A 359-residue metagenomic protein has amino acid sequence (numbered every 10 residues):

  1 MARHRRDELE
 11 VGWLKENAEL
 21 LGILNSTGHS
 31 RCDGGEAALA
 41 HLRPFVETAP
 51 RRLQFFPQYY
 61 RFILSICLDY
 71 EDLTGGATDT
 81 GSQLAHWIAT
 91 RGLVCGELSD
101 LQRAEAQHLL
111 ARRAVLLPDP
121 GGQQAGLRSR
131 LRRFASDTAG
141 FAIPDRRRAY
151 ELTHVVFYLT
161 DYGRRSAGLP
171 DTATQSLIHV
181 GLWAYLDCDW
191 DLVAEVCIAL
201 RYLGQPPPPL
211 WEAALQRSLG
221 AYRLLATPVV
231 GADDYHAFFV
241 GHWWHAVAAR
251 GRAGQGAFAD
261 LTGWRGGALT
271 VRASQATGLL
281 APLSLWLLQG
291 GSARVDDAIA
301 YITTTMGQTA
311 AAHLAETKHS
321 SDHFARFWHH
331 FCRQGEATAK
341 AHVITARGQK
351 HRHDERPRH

Functional and structural regions predicted by a protein language model:
M1-G76: N-terminal domain-start signal
M1-R5, L9-S26, P206-H359: Terminal, non-catalytic domain-edge segments
R31-G35, D79, S99, G126 (+6 more regions): Serine/threonine-rich low-complexity intrinsically disordered regions
G34, P120, L169, L210 (+1 more regions): General "foldedness" signal
R43-G204, W211-R223: Eukaryote-skewed repeat-based solenoidal scaffolds used as protein-protein interaction platforms, primarily
